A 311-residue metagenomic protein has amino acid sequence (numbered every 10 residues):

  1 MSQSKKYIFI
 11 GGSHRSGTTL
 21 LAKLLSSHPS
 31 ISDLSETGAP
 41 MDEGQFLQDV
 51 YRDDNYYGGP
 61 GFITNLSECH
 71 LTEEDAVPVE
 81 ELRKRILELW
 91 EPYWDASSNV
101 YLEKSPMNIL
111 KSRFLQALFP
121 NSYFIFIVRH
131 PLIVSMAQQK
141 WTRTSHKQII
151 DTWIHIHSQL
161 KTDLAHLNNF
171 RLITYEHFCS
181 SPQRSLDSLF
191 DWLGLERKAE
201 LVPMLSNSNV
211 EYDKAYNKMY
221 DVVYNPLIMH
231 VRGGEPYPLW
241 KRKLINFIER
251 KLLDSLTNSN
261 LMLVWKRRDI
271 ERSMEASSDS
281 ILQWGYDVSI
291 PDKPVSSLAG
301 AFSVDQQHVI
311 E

Functional and structural regions predicted by a protein language model:
M1-I8, L195-E311: PAPS-dependent sulfotransferases, especially Golgi type II membrane carbohydrate sulfotransferases
S2-H28: Walker A (P-loop) phosphate-binding motif
K5-K6, S16, R85, M107-L110 (+1 more regions): Short, conserved clusters of charged catalytic residues that mark active-site and nucleotide-handling motifs
H14, K23, S35-T37, F126-R129: Glycine-rich, histidine-containing beta strand-loop boundary motifs that form or position
S27-I109, L118, I228-M262, K266 (+2 more regions): PAPS-dependent sulfation machinery
T37-E43, V128-L132, V202-L205: A short, structured active-site edge motif that brings together acidic residues
R52, Y57, W94-E200, N217 (+1 more regions): PAPS-dependent sulfotransferase catalytic domain
